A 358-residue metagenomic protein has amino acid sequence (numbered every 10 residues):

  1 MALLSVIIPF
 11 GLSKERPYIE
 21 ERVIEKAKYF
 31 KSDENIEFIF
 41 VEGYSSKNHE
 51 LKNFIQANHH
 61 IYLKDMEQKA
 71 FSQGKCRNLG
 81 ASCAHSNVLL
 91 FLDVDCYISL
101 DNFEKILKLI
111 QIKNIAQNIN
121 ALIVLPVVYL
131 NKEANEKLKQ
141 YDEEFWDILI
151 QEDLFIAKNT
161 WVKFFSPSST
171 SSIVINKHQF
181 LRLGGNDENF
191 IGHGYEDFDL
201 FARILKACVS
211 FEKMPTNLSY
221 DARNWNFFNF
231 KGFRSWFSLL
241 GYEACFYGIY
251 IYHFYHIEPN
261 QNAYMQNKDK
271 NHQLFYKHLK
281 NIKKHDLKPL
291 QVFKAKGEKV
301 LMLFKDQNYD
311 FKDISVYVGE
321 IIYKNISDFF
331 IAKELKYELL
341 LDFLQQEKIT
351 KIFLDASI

Functional and structural regions predicted by a protein language model:
M1-E25: N-proximal low-complexity "stem/linker" segments adjacent to membrane-targeting elements
V23-M66: Acidic donor-binding segment of Leloir-type glycosyltransferases
M66-A84: Glycine-rich, basic loop-to-helix element that forms the pyrophosphate-binding segment of sugar-nucleotide handling
L89: Short aromatic/hydrophobic "clamp" motif used to bind/position activated sugar donors
C96-L109: Acidic donor-binding/catalytic loop of UDP-sugar-dependent glycosyltransferases, especially processive GT2
N118-Q140: Short beta-strand-to-loop element that shapes/binds the nucleotide-sugar donor at the catalytic cleft/hinge
D142-F165: Short, flexible, basic/aromatic active-site loop/helix in glycosyltransferases
G192, E196-D313: C-terminal catalytic/acceptor-binding lobe
